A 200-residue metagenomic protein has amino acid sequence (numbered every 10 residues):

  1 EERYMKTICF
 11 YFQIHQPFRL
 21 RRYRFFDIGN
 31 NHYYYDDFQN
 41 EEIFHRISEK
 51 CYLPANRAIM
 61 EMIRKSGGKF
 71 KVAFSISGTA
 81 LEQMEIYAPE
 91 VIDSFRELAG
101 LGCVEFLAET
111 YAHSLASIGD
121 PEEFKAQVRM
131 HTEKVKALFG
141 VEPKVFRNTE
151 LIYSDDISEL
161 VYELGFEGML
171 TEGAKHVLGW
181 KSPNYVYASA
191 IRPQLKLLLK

Functional and structural regions predicted by a protein language model:
E2-K144, L151-K200: Catalytic alpha-helical scaffold of carbohydrate-active enzymes acting on polysaccharides/glycoconjugates
